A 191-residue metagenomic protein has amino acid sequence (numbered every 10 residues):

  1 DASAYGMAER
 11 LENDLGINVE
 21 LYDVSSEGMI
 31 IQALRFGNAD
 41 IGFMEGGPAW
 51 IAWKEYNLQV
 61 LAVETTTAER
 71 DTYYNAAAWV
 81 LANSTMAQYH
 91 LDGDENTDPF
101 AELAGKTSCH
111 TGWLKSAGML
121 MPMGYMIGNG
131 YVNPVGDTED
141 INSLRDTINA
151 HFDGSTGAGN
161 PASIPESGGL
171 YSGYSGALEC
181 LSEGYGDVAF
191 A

Functional and structural regions predicted by a protein language model:
D1-E20: Short, polar/charged alpha-helical segment
S3-M7, S26, I30, E45-P48 (+4 more regions): Stable alpha-helical elements in mature extracytoplasmic
E12-I17, R35, K54, I127-Y131 (+1 more regions): Sec-exported extracytoplasmic/periplasmic mature domains
I17-N18, N38-A39, N57-Q59, A104-T107 (+1 more regions): Loop/turn elements at helix/coil->beta-strand transitions in domains of secreted/extracellular proteins
L21-Q32, P134-E179, E183: Short helix-initiation/N-cap motifs at beta->coil->alpha
D23-G28, N38-W50, K54-Y56, V63-T65 (+1 more regions): Beta->alpha turn/N-cap motifs
L34-F36, A52-E55, R70-Y73, A101-L103 (+1 more regions): Extracellular/periplasmic catalytic domains that process cell-envelope and extracellular macromolecules
A62-G136: A conserved helix-loop-strand patch within extracytoplasmic ligand-binding domains of the periplasmic binding
